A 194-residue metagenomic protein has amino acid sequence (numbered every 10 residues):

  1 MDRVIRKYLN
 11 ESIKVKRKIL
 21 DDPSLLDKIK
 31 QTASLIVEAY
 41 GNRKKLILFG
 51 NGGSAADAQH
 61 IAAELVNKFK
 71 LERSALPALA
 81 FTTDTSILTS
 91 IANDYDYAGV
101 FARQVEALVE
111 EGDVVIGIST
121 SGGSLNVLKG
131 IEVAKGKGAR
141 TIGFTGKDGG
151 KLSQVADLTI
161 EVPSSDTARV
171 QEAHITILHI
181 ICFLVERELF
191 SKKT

Functional and structural regions predicted by a protein language model:
M1-S24: Generic N-terminal amphipathic, Lys/Arg-enriched alpha-helix
D2, L26-I29, A98: Short, structured helix-loop boundary elements
D21-N42: A short, well-structured juxtamembrane/interface segment
I36, G50, L65: Conserved hydrophobic/aromatic pocket- or pore-lining residues that grip, position, or stack substrates in active sites
K45-A62: Glycine/serine-rich anion-binding loops at beta->alpha junctions that coordinate negatively charged ligand groups
Q59-T194: Glycine-rich phosphate-binding loops that contact phosphosugars or nucleotide phosphates
